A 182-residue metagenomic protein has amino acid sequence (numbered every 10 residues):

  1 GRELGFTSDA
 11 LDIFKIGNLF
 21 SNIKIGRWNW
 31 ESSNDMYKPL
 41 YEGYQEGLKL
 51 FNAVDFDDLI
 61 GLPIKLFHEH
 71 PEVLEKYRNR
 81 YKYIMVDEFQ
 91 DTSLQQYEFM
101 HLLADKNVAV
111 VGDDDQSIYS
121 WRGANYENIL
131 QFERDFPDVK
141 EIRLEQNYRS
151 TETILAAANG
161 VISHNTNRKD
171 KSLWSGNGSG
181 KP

Functional and structural regions predicted by a protein language model:
G1-Y81, Y126, D170: A basic/glycine-biased coupling hinge at the interface between accessory DNA-binding modules
F6, Y83-V86, D105-K106, D138-V139: Short, well-ordered coil loops that connect the C-terminus of an alpha-helix to the N-terminus of a beta-strand
D55, D87, I154: Conserved hydrophobic/aromatic pocket- or pore-lining residues that grip, position, or stack substrates in active sites
Y77, I84-M85, A109-V110: Hydrophobic positions in the central parallel beta-sheet of the AAA+
R80, E88, D113: Walker B catalytic acidic pair
M85-Q95: Active-site acidic catalytic loop and adjacent metal/ATP-binding pocket of ATP-dependent phosphoryl transfer enzymes
L94-K181: Conserved RecA-like helicase ATPase core segment that couples NTP binding/hydrolysis to strand translocation
